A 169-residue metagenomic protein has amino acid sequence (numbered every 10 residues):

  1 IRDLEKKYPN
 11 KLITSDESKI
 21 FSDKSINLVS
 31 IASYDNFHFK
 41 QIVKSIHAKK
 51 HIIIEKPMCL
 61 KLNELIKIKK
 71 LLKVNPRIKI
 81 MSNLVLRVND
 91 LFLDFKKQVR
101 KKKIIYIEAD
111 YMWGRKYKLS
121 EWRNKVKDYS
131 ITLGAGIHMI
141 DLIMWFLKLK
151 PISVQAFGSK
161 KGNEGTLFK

Functional and structural regions predicted by a protein language model:
I1-Y8: N-terminal Rossmann-like dinucleotide-binding module
D3, K19, L28, K40 (+4 more regions): Alpha-helical elements of Rossmann-like donor-binding domains used by nucleotide-donor carbohydrate transfer enzymes
Y8-L71: Beta-loop-alpha module in the N-terminal Rossmann-like domain of NAD(P)-dependent dehydrogenases, especially those
I26, T166-K169: A short, glycine/Asx- and small/polar-enriched loop/turn that sits immediately N-terminal to a beta-strand
Y34, P57, N83-V85, Y111-M112: Histidine-centered beta-alpha loop that forms part of the nucleotide-sugar donor binding/catalytic region in diverse
K67-V85, K103-A109: Rossmann-fold dehydrogenase core element
L86-T166: Predominantly a Rossmann-like dinucleotide-binding segment in NAD(P)-dependent oxidoreductases
